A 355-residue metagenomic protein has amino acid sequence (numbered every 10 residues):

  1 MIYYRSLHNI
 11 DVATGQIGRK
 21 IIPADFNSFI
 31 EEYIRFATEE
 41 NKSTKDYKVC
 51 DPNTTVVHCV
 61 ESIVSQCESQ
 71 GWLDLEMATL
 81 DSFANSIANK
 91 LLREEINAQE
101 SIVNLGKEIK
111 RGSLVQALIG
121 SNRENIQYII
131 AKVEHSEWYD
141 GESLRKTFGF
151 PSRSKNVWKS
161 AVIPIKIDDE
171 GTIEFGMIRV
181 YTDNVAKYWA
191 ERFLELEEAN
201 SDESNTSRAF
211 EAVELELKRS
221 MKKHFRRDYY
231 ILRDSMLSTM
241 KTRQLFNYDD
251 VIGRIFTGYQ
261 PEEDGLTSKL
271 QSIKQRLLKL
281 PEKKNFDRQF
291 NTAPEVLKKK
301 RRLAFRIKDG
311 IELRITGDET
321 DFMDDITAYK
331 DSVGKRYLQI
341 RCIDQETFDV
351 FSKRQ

Functional and structural regions predicted by a protein language model:
M1-R302: Long, hydrophobic alpha/beta structural blocks
T257-Q355: C-terminal structured domains
